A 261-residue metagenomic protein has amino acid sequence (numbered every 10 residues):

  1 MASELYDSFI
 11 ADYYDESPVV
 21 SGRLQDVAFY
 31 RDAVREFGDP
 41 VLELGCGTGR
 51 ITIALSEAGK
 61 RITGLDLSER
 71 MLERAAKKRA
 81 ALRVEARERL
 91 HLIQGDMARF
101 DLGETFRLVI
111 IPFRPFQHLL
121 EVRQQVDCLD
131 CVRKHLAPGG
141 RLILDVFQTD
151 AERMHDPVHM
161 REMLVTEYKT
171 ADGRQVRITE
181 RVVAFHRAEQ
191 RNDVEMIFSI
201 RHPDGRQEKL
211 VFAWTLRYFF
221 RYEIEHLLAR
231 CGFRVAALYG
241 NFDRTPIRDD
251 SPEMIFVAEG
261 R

Functional and structural regions predicted by a protein language model:
M1-D39: Conserved class I S-adenosyl-L-methionine
G45-G47: Class I SAM-dependent methyltransferase "Motif I" SAM/SAH-binding loop
R50: Conserved SAM/SAH-binding loop-helix junction of Class I S-adenosyl-L-methionine-dependent methyltransferases
I53-R99: Class I SAM-dependent methyltransferase SAM/SAH-binding core
A98-L108: A short acidic, Gly/Pro-enriched loop at the edge of an enzyme's catalytic core that lines a small-molecule cofactor
V126-P138: A short glycine-rich, Lys/Arg-flanked "PGG" loop and its adjoining helix->strand segment in the class I
I143-E225: SAM-dependent methyltransferase
T215-R261: C-terminal lobe and adjacent flexible extensions of AdoMet/dcAdoMet transferase-like proteins
